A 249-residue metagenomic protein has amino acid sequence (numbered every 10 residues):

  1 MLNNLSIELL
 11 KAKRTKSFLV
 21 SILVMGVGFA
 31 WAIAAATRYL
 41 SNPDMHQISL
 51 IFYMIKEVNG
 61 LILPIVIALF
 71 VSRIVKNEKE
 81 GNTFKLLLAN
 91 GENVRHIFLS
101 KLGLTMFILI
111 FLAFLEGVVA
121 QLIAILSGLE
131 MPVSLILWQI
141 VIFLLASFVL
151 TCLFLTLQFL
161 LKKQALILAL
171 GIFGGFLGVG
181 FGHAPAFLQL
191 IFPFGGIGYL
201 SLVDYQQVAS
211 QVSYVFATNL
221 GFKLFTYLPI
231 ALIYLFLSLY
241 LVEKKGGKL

Functional and structural regions predicted by a protein language model:
M1-M25, G247-K248: Aromatic- and glycine-rich beta-strand/loop motifs that create alpha-glucan
L5-A12, I97-F98, L137, V141 (+1 more regions): Hydrophobic alpha-helical elements at and bordering transmembrane segments of multi-pass membrane proteins
V24-I67, V71-S72, L99-A165, G171 (+3 more regions): Secretory targeting signals
A35-L50, F176-L249: Terminal transmembrane helical anchor/hairpin motif
V66-K79, T83-F84, L155, A165 (+1 more regions): Transmembrane alpha-helical segments in integral membrane proteins
S72-M106: Helix-loop-helix units of permease transmembrane domains in multi-pass membrane transporters, especially ABC
N77, N90, Q121, I125 (+2 more regions): Transmembrane helix-loop junction
